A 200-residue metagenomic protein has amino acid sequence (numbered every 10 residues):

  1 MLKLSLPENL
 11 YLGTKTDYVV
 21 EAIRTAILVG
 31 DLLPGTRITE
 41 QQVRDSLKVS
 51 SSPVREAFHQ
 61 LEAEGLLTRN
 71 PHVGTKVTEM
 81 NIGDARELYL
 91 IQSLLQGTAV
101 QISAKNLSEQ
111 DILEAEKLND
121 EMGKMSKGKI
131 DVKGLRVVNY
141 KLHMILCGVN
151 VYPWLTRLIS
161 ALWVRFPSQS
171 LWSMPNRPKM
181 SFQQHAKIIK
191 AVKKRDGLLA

Functional and structural regions predicted by a protein language model:
M1-K105, Q110: Short linear motifs at protein or domain termini
H72, L95, K117, M180-Q183: Alpha-helix N-cap/N′ positions at the starts of helices
E109-S173, F182-A191, L199: Conserved amphipathic alpha-helical segments that form helical-bundle/coiled-coil interaction surfaces
R177: Solvent-exposed loop and edge beta-strand segments that line ligand/cofactor-binding and catalytic clefts
